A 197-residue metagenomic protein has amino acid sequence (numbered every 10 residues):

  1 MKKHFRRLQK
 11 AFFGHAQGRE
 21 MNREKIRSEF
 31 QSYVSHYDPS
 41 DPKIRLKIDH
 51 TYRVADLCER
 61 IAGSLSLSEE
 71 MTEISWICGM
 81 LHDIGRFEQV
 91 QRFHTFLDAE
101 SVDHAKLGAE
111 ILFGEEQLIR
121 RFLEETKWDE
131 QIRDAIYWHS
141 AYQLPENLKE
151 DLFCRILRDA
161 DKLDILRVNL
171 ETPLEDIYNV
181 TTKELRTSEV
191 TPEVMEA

Functional and structural regions predicted by a protein language model:
H4: Cationic, low-complexity basic patches in intrinsically disordered or flexible, solvent-exposed regions
L8, F12-G14, G18-K106, N147: Acidic/His-rich, divalent-metal-binding segments that scaffold phosphate/diphosphate chemistry
S35-P39, Q117, A141: A broad detector of the eukaryotic-type serine/threonine protein kinase catalytic domain
K43-I48, Y52, D56, R60-S68 (+4 more regions): Divalent metal-dependent phosphate-bond-processing catalytic cores, especially two-metal-ion Mg2+/Mn2+ enzymes that act
S68-L81, E125-A135, E150-I156: Alpha-helical scaffolds flanking conserved acidic
F87-E130, Y137: Hydrophobic/aromatic-rich structural module bridging two neighboring secondary-structure elements via a short loop
